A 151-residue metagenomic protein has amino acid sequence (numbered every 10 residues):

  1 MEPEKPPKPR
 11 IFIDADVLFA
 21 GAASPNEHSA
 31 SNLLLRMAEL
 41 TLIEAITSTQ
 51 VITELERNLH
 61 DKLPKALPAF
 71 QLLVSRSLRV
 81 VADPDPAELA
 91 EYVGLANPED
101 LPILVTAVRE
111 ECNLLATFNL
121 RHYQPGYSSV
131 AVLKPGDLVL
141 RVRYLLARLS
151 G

Functional and structural regions predicted by a protein language model:
M1-A45: Short, well-structured N-terminal submotif of metal-dependent ribonuclease cores
R10, E44, L115, V130-A131: A residue-level structural signature of the nucleotidyltransferase/glycosyltransferase Rossmann-like core
I13-A15, S48, N119, K134: A secondary-structure boundary/capping signal
V17-L18, V51, I103, R121-H122: Alpha-helix capping/helix-boundary segments
R36-E91: PIN-domain endoribonuclease scaffold, especially VapC-family toxins
R79-L115, L120: Active-site neighborhoods of divalent-metal-dependent phosphate/nucleic-acid chemistry enzymes
V93, N113-L114, L120-G151: Acidic, PIN/NYN-like endoribonuclease modules and their adjacent C-terminal/linker elements
